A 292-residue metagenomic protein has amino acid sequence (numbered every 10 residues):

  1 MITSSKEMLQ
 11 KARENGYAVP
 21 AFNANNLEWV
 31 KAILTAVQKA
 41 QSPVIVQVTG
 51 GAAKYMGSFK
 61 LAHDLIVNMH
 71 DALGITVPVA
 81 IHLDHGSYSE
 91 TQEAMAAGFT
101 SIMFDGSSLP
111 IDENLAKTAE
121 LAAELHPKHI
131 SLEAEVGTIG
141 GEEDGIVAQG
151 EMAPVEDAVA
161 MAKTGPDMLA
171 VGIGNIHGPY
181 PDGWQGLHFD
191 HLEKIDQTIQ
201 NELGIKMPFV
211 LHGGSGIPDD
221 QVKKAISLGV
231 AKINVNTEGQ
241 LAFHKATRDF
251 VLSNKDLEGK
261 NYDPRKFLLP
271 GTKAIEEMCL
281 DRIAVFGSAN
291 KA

Functional and structural regions predicted by a protein language model:
T3-K11, N15, L27-A52, F59-T76 (+6 more regions): Alpha/beta enzyme core
E14, A18, G106, K260-F267: Short amphipathic alpha-helical segments at helix-loop
Y17-N25, G50-K54, K266, P270: A short N-terminal beta->alpha junction/helix N-cap motif
V19-N23, I81-H82, M103, F209-H212 (+1 more regions): Short catalytic-loop micro-motif centered on adjacent basic/acidic residues
P20, A148, P179-D182, H212 (+1 more regions): A general structural-boundary detector
G137, G214, E238: An acidic- and aromatic-residue-enriched active-site/binding cleft used to recognize and process polar
P218-A292: C-terminal alpha-helical cap/extension of soluble enzyme domains
